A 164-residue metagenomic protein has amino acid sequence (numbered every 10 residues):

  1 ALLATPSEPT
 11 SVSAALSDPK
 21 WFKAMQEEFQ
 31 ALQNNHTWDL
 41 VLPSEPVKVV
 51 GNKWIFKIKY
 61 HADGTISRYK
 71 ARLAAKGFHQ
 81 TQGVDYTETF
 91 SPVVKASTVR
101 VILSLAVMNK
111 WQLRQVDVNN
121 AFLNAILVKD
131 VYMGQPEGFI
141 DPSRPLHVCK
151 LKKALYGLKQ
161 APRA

Functional and structural regions predicted by a protein language model:
A1-A164: Metal/cofactor- and membrane transport-associated sequence elements
